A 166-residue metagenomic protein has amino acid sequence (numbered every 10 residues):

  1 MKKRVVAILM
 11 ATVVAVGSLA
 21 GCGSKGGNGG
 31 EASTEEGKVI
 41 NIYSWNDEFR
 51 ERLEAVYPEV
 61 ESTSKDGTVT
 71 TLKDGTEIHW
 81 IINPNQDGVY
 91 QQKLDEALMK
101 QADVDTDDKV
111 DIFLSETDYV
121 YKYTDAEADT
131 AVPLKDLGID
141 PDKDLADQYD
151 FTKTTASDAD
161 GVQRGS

Functional and structural regions predicted by a protein language model:
R4-I8, G23-A128, P141-K143: Conserved N-terminal structural module of periplasmic/extracytoplasmic solute-binding proteins
T12-V13: Repetitive helical segments and hydrophobic/amphipathic motifs
G17-G21: C-terminal motif of bacterial Sec signal peptides marking the signal peptidase cleavage site
E116-S166: Hinge/lid segment of periplasmic solute-binding proteins
